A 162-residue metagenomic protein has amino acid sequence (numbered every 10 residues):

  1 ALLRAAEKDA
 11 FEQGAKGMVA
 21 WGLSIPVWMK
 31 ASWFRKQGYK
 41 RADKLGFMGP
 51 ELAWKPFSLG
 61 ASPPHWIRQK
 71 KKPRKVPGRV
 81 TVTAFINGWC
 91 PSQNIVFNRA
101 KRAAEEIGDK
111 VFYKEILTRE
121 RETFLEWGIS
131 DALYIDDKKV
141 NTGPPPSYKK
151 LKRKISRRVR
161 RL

Functional and structural regions predicted by a protein language model:
A1-A10: Conserved acetyl-CoA-binding loop-helix of GNAT-fold acetyltransferases
A10-S24: Conserved GNAT acetyl-CoA-binding A-motif
S24-F47: Conserved active-site alpha-helix within GNAT-family acetyltransferase domains
G46-K72: C-terminal "cap" of GNAT-fold acetyltransferases
K71-E106: Local sequence-structure signature of Cys/Sec-based thiol-disulfide redox active-site neighborhoods
D109-R121: Thiol-based oxidoreductase modules, predominantly thioredoxin-like and allied folds used for disulfide exchange
L125-I135: Structural micro-motif
I135-L162: Non-catalytic, surface beta->alpha helical segment in thiol-disulfide oxidoreductase systems
